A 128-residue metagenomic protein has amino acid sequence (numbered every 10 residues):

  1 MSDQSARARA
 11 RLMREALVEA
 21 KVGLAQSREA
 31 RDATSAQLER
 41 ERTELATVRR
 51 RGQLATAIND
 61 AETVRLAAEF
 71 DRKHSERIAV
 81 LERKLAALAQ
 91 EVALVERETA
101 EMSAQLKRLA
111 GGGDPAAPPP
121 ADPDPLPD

Functional and structural regions predicted by a protein language model:
M1-P119: Extended, charge-rich alpha-helical scaffolding segments
A116-D128: Extended cytosolic assembly modules
